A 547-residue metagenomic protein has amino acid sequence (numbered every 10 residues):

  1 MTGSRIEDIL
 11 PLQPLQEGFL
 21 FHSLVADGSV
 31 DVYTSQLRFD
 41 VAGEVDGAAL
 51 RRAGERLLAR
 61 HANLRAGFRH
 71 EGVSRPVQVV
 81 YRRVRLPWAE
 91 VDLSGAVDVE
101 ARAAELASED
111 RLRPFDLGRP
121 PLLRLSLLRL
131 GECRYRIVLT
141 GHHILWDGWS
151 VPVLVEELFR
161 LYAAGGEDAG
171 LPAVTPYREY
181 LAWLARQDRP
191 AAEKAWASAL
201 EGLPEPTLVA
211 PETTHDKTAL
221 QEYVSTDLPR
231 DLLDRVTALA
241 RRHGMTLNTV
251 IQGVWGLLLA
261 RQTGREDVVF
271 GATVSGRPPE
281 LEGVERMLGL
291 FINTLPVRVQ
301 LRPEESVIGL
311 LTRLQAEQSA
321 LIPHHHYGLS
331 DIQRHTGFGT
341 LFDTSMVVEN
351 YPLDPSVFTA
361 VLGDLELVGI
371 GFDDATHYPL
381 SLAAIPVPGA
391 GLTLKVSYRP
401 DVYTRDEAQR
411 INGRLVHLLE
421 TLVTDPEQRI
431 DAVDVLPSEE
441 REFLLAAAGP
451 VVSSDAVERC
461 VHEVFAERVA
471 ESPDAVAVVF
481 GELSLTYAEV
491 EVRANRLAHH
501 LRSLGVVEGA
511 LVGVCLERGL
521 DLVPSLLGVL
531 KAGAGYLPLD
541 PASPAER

Functional and structural regions predicted by a protein language model:
M1-V174, K194, D234, A238 (+5 more regions): Carrier-protein-dependent adenylate-forming modules in NRPS/ANL systems
G3-P11, D27-T34, R51, A62-N63 (+12 more regions): His-Asp-centered acyl/peptidyl-transfer active-site segments
L20-V32, A192-M245, V274, L436-E442 (+2 more regions): Flexible, P/S/T/G-rich "lid" or insertion loops adjacent to the active sites of thioester-utilizing
L57-L58, A62, L158-G166, L184 (+8 more regions): A generic secondary-structure signal for well-formed alpha-helical elements
R69, S74, L128, A210-D216 (+3 more regions): Short, solvent-exposed loop/turn elements at beta->coil junctions and helix N-caps that rim active or binding pockets
A101, L158-Q221, R298, V433: Non-catalytic, low-complexity flexible loops and terminal extensions
V357, A384, A534-P538: Cyclic-dinucleotide signaling modules
L365-V387: Low-complexity, glycine/alanine/valine/leucine- and proline-rich hydrophobic stretches
